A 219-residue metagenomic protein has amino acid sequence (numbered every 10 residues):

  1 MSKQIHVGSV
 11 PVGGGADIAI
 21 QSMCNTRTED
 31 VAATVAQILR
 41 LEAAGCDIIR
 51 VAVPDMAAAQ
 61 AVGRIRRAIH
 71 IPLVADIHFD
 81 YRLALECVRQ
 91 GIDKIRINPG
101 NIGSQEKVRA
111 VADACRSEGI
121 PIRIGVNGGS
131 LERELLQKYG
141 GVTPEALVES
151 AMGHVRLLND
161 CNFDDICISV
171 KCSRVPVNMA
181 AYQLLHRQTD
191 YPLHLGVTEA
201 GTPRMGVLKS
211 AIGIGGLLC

Functional and structural regions predicted by a protein language model:
M1-M23, R116: N-terminal amphipathic alpha-helix/helix-capping segment at the start of soluble metabolic enzymes
G14-A33, A52-P54, I71-F79, G100 (+2 more regions): Active-site mouth loops of central-metabolism enzymes
I18-C24, D47-V51, L73-I77, I95-I97 (+3 more regions): Hydrophobic faces of well-ordered beta-strands that scaffold small-molecule active sites in alpha/beta enzyme cores
N25, D30-V31, E42-A68, R96-S104 (+1 more regions): Glycine-rich, proline-tolerant flexible connector loops at the mouths of alpha/beta enzymes
T28-R40, F79-L85, A151, V207-I214: Short, acidic/polar
D55-I77, A110-I122, Y182-L193: Alpha-helix-loop-beta-strand connector modules within alpha/beta enzyme cores
R82-R123: Hydrophobic or amphipathic alpha-helical targeting/insertion segments
N127-S130, L135-C219: Catalytic alpha/beta core domains of metabolic enzymes, predominantly
